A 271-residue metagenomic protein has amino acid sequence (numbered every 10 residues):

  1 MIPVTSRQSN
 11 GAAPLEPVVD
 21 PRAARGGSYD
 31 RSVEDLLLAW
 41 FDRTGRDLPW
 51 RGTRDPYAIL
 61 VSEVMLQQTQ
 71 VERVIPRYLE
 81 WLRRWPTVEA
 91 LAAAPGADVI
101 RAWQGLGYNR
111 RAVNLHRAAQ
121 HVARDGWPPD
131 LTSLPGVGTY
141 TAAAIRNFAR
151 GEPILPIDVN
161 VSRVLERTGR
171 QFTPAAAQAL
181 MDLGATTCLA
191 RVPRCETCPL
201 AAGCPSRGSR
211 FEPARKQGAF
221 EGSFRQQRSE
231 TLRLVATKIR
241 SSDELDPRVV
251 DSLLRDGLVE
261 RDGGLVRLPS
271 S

Functional and structural regions predicted by a protein language model:
I2, L36-Q226, L234, I239-V250 (+2 more regions): Catalytic cores of DNA base-excision repair glycosylases
I2-T5, S9-G11: Short terminal hydrophobic/aromatic SLiMs and anchors at protein ends
S6, P21-R22: N-terminal start and proteolytic maturation junction detector
L254-V266: A short, conserved structural fragment
